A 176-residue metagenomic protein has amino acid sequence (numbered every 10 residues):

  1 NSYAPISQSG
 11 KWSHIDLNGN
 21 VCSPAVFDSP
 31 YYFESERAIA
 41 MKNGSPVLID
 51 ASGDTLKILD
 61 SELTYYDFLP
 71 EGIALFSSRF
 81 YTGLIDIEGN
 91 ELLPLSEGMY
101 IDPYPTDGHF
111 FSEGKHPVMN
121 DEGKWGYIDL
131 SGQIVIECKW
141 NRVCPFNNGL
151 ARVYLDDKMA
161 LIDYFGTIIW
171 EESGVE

Functional and structural regions predicted by a protein language model:
N1-E176: Residue-level detector of conserved, function-critical positions
